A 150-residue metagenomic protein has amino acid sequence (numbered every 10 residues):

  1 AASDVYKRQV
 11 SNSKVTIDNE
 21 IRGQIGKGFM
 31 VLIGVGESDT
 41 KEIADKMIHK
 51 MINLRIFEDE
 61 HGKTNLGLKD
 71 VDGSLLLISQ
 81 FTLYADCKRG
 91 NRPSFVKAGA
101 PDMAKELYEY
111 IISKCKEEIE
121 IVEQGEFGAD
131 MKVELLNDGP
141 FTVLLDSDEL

Functional and structural regions predicted by a protein language model:
A1-Y6: Short, small-residue-biased leader/transition segments that mark boundaries at the very start of proteins
R8-T16, V35: N-terminal intrinsically disordered, cationic/polar leader segments that include organellar targeting peptides
V10-N12, E20, G28-M30, G73 (+2 more regions): A generic structural motif
S11, I33, S79-T82: Active-site-adjacent structural patch at catalytic or cofactor/ligand-binding sites
I21-D72, A85-S113, E118: Compact, glycine-rich, soluble single-domain proteins
M47, I78, F141: Residue-level signal for inorganic ion chemistry
E60-L75, E123-L135: Glycine/charge-rich, flexible interdomain linkers and switch-proximal surface loops that mediate coupling
F95-L150: Positively charged, low-complexity, intrinsically disordered RNA-binding extensions
